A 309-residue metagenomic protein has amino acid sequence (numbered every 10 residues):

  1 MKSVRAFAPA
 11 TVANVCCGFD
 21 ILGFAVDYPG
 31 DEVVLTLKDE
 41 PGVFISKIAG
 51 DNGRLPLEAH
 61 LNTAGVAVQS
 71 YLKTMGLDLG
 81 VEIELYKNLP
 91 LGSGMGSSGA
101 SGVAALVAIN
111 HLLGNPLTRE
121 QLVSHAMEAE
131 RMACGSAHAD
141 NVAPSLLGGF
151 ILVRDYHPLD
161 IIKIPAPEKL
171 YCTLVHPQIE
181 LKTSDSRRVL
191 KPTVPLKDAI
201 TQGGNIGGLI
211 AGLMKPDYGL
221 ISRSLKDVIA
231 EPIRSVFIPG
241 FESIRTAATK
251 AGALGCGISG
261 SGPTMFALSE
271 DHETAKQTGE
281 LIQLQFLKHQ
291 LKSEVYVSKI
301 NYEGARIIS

Functional and structural regions predicted by a protein language model:
M1-S93, V107, H111-L117, G148 (+2 more regions): ATP-binding N-lobe of GHMP and related small-molecule kinases
A10, Y28, H176-L181, I229 (+2 more regions): Glycine-rich beta-alpha junction loops
T36, S145-Y156, A267-E270, I308-S309: Short beta-strand-to-turn element immediately C-terminal to the catalytic PLP-Schiff-base lysine in fold type I
P41-F44, T183, E273-G279: Short, conserved charged micro-motifs
N62-L72, I206, I244-A247, L281-I282: Short, well-ordered amphipathic alpha-helical segments that serve as non-catalytic structural scaffolds within diverse
D78-P158: Gly/Ser-rich oxyanion-binding loop with an adjacent helix/lid that shapes the negatively charged ligand pocket
K169-T246, K250-A251: Acyltransferase
L213-S309: Glycine-rich, charge-dense phosphate/pyrophosphate-binding loop(s) and the adjacent flexible "lid"/catalytic subdomain
